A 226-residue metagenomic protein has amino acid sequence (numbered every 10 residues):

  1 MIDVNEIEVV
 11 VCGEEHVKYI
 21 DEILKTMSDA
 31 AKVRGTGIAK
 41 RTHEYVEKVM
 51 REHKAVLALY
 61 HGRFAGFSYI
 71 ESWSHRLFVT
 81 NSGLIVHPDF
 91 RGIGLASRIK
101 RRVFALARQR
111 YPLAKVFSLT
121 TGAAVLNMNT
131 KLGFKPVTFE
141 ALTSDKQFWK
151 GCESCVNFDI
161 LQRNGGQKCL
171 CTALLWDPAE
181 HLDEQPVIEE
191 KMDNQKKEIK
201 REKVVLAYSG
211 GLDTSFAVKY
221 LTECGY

Functional and structural regions predicted by a protein language model:
M1-H43, Q185: Short amphipathic alpha-helix that is part of the acyltransferase structural core
M1-N5, R108-M192: Terminal substrate-recognition subdomain of acyl/acetyltransferases
L24-P88: A conserved beta-strand-loop-helix scaffold within acyl/acetyltransferase catalytic domains
N81, V116-L119, L206-Y208: Conserved hydrophobic beta-strand within the GNAT/NAT acetyltransferase core sheet that lines the active-site cleft
V86, G92-A107: Conserved acetyl-CoA-binding loop-helix of GNAT-fold acetyltransferases
H87-D89, I93, A123, G210: Active-site acidic-Proline motif in GNAT/NAT acetyltransferases
D193-Y226: ATP-dependent adenylation/nucleotidyltransferase module used to activate substrates
